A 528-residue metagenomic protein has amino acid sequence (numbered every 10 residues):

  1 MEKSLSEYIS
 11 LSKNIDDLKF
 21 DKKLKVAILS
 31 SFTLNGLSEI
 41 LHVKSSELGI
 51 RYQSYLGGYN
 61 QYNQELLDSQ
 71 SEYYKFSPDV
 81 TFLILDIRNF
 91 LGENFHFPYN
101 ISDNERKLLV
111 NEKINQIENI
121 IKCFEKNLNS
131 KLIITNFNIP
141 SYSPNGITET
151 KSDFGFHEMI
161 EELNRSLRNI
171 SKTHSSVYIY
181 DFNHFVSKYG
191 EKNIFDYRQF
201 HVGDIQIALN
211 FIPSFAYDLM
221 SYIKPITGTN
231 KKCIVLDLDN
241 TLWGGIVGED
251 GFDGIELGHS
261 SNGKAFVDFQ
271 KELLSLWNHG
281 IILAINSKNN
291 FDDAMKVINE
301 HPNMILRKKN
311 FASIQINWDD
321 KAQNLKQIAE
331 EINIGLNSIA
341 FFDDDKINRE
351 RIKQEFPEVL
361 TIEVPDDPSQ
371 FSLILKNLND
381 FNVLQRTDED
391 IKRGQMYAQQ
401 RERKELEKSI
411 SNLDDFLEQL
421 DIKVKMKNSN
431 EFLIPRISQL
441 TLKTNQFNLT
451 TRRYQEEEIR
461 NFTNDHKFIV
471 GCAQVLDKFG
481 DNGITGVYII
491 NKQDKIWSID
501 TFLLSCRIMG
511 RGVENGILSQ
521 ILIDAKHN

Functional and structural regions predicted by a protein language model:
M1-V235, L242-W243, G248-G254, I347 (+1 more regions): Extracellular glycan-modifying ectodomains
R51-S54, N310, V359-D366: Short hydrophobic/aromatic-enriched beta-strand-loop microsegments
G58-Y59, V364-Q370: Short, acidic/turn-prone active-site loops that include or flank metal/cofactor- and phosphate-binding residues
E125-K126, S171-K172, Q270, L274-N278 (+2 more regions): Anion (oxyanion) recognition and catalysis
C233-V235, D239-Q323, N382-I434, S438-N461 (+6 more regions): Alpha-helical substrate-recognition element adjacent to the catalytic core
L325-K346, I352: Conserved Lys-Pro-Asp/Glu-containing loop-to-beta segment of HAD-superfamily phosphomonoesterases, centered on
P368-E389: Terminal amphipathic helices with adjacent charged low-complexity linkers/tails
K478, G483-N528: Acyl-donor binding region in acyl/amide transferases
